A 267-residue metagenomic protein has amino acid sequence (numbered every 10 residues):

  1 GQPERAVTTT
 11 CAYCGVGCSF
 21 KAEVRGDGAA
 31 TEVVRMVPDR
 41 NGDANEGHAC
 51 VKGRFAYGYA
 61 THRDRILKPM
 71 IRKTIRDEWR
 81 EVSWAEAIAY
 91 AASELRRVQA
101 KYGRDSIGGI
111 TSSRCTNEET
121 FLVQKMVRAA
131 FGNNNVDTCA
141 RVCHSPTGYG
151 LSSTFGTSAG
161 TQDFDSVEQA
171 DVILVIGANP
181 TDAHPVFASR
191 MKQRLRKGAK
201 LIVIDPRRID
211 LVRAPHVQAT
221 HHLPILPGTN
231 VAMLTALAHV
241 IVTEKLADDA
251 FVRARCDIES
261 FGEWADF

Functional and structural regions predicted by a protein language model:
G1-E244, E259: N-terminal export/assembly segments and adjacent metallocofactor-ligating motifs of anaerobic energy-metabolism
K245-F267: Internal, active-site/partner-interface "lid" segment
